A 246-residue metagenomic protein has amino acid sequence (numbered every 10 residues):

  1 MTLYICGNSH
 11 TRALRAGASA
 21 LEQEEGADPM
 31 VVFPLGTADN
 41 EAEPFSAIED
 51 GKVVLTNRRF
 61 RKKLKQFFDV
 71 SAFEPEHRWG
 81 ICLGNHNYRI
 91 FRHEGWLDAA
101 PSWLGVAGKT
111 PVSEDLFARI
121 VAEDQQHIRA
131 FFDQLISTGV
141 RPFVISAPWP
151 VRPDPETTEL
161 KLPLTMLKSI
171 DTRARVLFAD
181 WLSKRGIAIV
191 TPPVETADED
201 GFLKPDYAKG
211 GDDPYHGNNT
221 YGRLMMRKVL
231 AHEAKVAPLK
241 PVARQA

Functional and structural regions predicted by a protein language model:
M1-H77, H232-E233, P238-A246: Basic, amphipathic N-terminal segments that precede the first structured/catalytic domain
R12-R15, E41-E43, N87-R92, P150-E156 (+1 more regions): Short catalytic/ligand-binding loop motif for oxyanion handling, primarily in non-cytosolic enzymes, centered on
N57-F67, E114-F132, L164-F178, G222: Well-ordered, non-membrane alpha-helical segments in soluble/globular domains
F67-A118: Oxyanion-hole/transition-state-stabilizing segment in secreted/luminal serine hydrolases and related acyltransferases
R129-K168: Active-site segments of SGNH/GDSL-like serine hydrolases that catalyze O-acetyl group transfer/hydrolysis on lipids
V144-P148, K184-L203, Y207, K240-R244: Acidic carboxylate-rich catalytic motifs and surrounding loops in phosphoryl-/glycosyl-chemistry enzymes
R152-T191: Substrate-gating cap/lid alpha-helix
D206-A246: Histidine-centered active-site loop/cap adjacent to the catalytic His in serine esterases/O-acetyl transfer systems
